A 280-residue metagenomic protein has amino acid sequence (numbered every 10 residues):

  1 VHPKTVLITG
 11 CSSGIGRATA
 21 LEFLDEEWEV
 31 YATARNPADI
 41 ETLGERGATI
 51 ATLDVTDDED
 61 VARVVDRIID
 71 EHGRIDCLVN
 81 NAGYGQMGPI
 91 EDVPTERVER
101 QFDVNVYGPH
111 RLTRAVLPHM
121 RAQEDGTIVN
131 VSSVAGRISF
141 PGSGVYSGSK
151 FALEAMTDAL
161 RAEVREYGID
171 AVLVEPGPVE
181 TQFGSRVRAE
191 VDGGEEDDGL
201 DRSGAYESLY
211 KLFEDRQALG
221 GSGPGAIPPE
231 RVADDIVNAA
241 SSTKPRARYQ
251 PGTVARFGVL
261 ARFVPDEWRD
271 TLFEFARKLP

Functional and structural regions predicted by a protein language model:
S12-S13: Conserved glycine-rich cofactor-binding loop
T49-A51, E59-G73: Conserved amphipathic alpha-helix within the SDR
R67-N80, Q86: A glycine-rich helix->loop->beta "capping" turn within Rossmann-like NAD(P)(H)-dependent oxidoreductase domains
P89-I90, R97-E99: Substrate-binding pocket helix/loop in short-chain dehydrogenase/reductase
T113, S149-A152: Active-site helix of classical SDR
S133: Residue(s) in the substrate-gating loop at a strand-loop-helix junction that position the organic substrate next
E166-S222: C-terminal beta-strand-loop-alpha-helix "lid" module of Rossmann-like NAD(P)-dependent dehydrogenases
